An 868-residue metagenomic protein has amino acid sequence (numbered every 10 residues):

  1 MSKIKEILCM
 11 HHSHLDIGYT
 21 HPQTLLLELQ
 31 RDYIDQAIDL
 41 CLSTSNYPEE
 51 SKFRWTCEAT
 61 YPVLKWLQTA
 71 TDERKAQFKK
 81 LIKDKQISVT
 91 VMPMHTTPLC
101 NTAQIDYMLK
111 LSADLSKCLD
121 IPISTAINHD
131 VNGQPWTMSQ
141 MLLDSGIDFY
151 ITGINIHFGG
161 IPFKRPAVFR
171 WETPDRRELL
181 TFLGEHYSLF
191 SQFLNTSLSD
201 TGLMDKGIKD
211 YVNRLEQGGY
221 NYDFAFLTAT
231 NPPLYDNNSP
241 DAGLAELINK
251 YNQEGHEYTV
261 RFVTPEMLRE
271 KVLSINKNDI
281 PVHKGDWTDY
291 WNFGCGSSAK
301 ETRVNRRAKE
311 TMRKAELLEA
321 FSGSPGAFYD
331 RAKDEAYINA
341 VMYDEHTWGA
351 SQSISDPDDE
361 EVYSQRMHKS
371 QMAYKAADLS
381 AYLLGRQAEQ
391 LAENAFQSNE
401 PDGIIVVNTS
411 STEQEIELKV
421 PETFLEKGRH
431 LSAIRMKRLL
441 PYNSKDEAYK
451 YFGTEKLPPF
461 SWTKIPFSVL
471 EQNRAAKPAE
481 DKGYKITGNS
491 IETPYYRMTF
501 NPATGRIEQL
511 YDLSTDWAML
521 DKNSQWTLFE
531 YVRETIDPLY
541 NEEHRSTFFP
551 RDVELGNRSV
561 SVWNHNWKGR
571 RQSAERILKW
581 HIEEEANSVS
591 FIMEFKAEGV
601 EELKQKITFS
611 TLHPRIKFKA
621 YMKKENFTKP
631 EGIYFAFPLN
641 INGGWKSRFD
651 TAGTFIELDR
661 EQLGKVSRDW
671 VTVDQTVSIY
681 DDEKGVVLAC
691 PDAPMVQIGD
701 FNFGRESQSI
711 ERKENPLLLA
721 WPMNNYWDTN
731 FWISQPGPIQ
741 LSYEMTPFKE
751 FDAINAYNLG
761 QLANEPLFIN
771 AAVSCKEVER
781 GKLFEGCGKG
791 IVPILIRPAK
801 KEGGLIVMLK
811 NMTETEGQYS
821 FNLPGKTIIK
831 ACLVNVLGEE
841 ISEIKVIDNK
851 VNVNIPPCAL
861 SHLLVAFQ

Functional and structural regions predicted by a protein language model:
M1-C100, Y107, L115-K117, C295 (+4 more regions): N-terminal catalytic cores of secreted or lumenal carbohydrate-active enzymes
K3-E6, E49-F53, D84-S88, L119-I123 (+4 more regions): Loop/turn elements at helix/coil->beta-strand transitions in domains of secreted/extracellular proteins
E6-D16, T20, R165-N394, S398 (+3 more regions): Active-site and substrate-binding clefts of carbohydrate-active enzymes
D16-R31, E58-L67, T90-I105, I121-N132 (+3 more regions): The substrate-binding groove and active-site-proximal loops of carbohydrate-active enzymes, especially glycoside
Q77-D84, P135-S197: Surface-exposed loop and adjacent secondary-structure segments within mature catalytic domains
P93, T125-I127, I151-I161, L183-G184 (+6 more regions): A generic structural motif
I105-D144, D210-A229: CE4/NodB-like, metal-dependent polysaccharide N-deacetylase domain that modifies extracellular/periplasmic N-acetylated
M138-L143, N155, R165-A167, G202 (+1 more regions): C-terminal (or distal) subdomains of carbohydrate-active enzymes
